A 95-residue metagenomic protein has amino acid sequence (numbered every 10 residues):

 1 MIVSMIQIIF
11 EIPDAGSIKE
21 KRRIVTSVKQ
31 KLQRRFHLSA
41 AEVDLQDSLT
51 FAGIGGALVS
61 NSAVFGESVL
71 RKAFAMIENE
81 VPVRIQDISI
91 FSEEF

Functional and structural regions predicted by a protein language model:
V3, A41-N61, E94: Short, charge-patterned binding micro-sites
S4-I12: Short glycine-/aliphatic-rich beta-strand segments at the starts of folded cytosolic domains
I12-A15, V59-A63: Structural beta->alpha junctions
K21: C-terminal binding/interaction regions
T26, K31-A41, G66-E67: Amphipathic alpha-helical assembly/interaction segments
L38-D44, Q86-S89: A short linear hydrophobic-aromatic micro-motif
S60-F95: C-terminal structural segments of small proteins and small subunits
